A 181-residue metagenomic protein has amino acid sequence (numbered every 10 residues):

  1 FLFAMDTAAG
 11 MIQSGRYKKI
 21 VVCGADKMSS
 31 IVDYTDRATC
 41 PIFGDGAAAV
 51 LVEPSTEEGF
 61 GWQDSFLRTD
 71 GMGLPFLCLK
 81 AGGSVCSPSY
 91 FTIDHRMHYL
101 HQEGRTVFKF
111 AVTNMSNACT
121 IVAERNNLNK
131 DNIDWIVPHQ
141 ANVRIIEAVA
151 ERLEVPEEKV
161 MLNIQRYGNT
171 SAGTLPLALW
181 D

Functional and structural regions predicted by a protein language model:
F1-M5, D26, A49-L51: Alpha-helical metal-binding/catalytic segments enriched in His/Glu/Asp
F1-Q13, V112, S116, A123 (+1 more regions): Claisen-condensing/thiolase-fold acyl-transfer catalytic domains that form or cleave C-C bonds in fatty acid
L2, M28-V32, G71-L74: Short, well-ordered, mixed-charge alpha-helical segments that flank or form enzyme active sites
Q13-A47: Flexible, glycine-rich active-site loops centered on histidine and acidic residues that chelate a metal or position
Y17-A25, Q63-F66, D131-V137, E158-N163: Beta-strand segments within the central parallel beta-sheet cores of soluble alpha/beta enzyme folds
V21-M28, S84-T92, I145-E157: Acidic-glycine-rich active-site phosphate/pyrophosphate-binding loop
G24-S29, R68-D70, R166-G168: Acidic, glycine-rich active-site loops and adjacent beta-strand->loop/helix elements that engage anionic groups
D36-K109, T113, N117: Condensing-enzyme catalytic core mediating Claisen C-C bond formation in acyl metabolism
